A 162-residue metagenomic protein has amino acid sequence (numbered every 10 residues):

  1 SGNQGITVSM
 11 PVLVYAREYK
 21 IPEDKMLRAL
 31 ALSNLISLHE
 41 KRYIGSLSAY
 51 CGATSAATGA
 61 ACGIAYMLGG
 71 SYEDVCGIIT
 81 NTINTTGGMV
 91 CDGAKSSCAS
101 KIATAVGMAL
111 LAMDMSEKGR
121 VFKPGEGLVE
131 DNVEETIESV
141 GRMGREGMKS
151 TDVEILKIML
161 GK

Functional and structural regions predicted by a protein language model:
S1, Y43-C51, G93-S100: A short glycine/serine-rich beta->alpha loop
S1-M10, G52-S55: Conserved phosphate/anionic-ligand binding catalytic regions in large, soluble enzymes, centered on
G5-I21, A61-G69: Alpha-helical support elements that line or immediately flank enzyme active sites and cofactor-binding pockets
V14-E18, L32, I36, A112: Generic, well-ordered alpha-helical scaffold segments in large soluble proteins
P22-E40, I79-G88, S116: Acidic-glycine-rich active-site phosphate/pyrophosphate-binding loop
G45-C76: C-terminal structural cap/anchor segments
M67-K162: Functionally critical mobile loop/hinge segments
